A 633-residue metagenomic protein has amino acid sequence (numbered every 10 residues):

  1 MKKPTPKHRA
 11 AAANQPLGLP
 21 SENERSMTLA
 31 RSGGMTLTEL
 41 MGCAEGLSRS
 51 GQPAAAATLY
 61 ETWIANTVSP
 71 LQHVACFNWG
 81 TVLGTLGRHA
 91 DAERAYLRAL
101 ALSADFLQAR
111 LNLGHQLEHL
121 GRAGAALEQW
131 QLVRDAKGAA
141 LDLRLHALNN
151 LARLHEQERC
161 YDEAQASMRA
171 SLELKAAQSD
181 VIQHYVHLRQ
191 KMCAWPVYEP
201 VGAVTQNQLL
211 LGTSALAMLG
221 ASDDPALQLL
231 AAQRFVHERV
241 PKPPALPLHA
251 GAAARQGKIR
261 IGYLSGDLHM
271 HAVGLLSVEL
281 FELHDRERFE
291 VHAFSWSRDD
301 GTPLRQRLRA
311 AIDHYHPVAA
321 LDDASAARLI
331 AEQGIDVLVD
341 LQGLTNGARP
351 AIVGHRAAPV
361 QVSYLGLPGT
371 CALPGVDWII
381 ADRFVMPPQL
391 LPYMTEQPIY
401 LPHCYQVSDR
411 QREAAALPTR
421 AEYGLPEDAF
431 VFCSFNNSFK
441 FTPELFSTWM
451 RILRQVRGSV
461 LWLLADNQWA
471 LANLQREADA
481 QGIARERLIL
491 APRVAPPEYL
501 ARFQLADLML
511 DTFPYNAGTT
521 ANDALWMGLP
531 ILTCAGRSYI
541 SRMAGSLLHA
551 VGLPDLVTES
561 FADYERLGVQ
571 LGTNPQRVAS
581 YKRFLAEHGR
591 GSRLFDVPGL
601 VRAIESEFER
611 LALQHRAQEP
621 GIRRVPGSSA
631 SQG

Functional and structural regions predicted by a protein language model:
M1-G424, N437, R476-I483, A495-L505 (+3 more regions): Alpha-helical solenoid repeat scaffolds of the TPR/TPR-like class and their adjacent stem/linker regions that mediate
L280-E287, P443-R457: Short hydrophobic signal-anchor/transmembrane segments that target glycosyltransferases and glycosylation machinery
S295-D300, V460-N473: Glycosyltransferase donor-sugar binding loop
Q342, D511-A517, A535: Short Ser/Thr-rich beta->loop micro-motif in glycosyltransferases that lines and helps position the nucleotide-sugar
L510, A524: Donor-sugar nucleotide-binding helix/loop cap in glycosyltransferases
L525-W526, H549: Short alpha-helix at the nucleotide-sugar/activated-sugar donor binding site of glycosyltransferases and closely
P530-Y539: Short hydrophobic beta-strand element within catalytic cores of glycosyltransferases and related nucleotide-activated
S541-G552, V557: Short acidic/histidine- and often glycine-rich active-site loop of Leloir-type glycosyltransferases that engages
